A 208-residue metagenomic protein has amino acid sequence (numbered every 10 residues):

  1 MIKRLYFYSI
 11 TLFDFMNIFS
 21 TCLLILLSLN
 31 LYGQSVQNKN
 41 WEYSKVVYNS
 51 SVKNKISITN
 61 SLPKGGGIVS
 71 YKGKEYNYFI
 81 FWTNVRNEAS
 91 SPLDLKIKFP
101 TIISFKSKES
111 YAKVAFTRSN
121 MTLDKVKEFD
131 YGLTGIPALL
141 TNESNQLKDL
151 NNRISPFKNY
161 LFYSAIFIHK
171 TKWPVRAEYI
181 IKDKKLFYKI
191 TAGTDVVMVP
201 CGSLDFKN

Functional and structural regions predicted by a protein language model:
M1-Q37: Bacterial Sec-dependent N-terminal signal peptides
Q37-E75: Low-complexity, acidic Ser/Thr/Pro/Gly-rich terminal tails and inter-domain linkers that flank the onset of structured
I58, F79-F81, L95, F162 (+1 more regions): Hydrophobic residues positioned within well-ordered beta-strands of beta-sheet architectures
G73, N87, N152-P156: Hydrophobic beta-strand core residues of beta-sandwich domains
Y76-S90: Short beta-strand elements of extracellular/lumenal beta-sandwich folds
V85-A89, T101-I103, I168-K170: Beta-strand elements of well-folded, non-transmembrane domains
S90-R153: The feature marks short-to-medium sequence segments in extracytoplasmic or secretory-pathway proteins
K148-N208: Surface-exposed edge beta-strand/loop patches
